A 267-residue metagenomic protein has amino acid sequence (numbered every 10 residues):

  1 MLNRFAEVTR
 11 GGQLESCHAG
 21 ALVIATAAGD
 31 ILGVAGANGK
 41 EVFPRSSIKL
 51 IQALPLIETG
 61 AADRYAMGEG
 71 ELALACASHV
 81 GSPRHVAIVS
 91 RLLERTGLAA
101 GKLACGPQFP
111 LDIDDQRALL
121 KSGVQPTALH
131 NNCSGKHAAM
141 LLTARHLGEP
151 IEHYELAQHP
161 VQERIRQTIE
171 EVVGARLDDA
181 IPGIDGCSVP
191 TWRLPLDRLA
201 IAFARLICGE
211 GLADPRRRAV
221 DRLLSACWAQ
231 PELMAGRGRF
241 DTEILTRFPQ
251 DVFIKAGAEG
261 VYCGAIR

Functional and structural regions predicted by a protein language model:
M1-G39: Beta-lactamase-like hydrolase cores
C17-L22, A138, R166, E259-Y262: Short glycine-rich loop/turn motifs
G29, K49-A53, L199: Residue-level preference for non-acidic, small/hydrophobic
P44-A62: Active-site SXXK
A66-C76, K102-G106, I181-G186, R216-A229: Beta-strand segments within the central parallel beta-sheet cores of soluble alpha/beta enzyme folds
G68-D179: Active-site-adjacent helix/loop patches that line small-molecule binding or acyl-intermediate pockets
P190-G209, A219, L223, V261-R267: Active-site-proximal alpha-helical segments within enzyme catalytic domains
P215-R267: Conserved SxxK-family serine transpeptidase/carboxypeptidase catalytic domain of penicillin-binding proteins
